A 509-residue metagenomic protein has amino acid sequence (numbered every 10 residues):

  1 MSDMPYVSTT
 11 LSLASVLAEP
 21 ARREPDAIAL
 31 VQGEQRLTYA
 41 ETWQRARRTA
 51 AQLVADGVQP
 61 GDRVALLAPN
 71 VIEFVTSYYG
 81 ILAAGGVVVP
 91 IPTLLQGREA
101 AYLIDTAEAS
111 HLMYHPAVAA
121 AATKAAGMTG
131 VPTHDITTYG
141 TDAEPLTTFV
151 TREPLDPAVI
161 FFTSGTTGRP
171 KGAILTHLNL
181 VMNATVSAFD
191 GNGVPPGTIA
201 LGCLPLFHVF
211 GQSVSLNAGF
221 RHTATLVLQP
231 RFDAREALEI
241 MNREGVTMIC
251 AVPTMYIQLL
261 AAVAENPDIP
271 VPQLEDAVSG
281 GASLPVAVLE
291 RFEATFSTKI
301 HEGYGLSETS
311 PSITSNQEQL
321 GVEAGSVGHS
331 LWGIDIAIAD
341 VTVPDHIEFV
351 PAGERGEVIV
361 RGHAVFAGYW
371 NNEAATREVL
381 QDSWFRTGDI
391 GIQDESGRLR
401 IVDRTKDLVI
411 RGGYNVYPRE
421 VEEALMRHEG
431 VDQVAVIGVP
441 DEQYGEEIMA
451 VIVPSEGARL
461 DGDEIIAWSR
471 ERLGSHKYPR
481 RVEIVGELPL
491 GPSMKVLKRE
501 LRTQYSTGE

Functional and structural regions predicted by a protein language model:
V7-T10, A18, D26-V71, V75-Y79 (+1 more regions): Conserved AMP-binding/adenylate-forming core of the ANL superfamily
T10, P25-D26, E144-F162, G168-R169 (+2 more regions): Conserved pre-ATP/AMP-binding loop-to-beta segment of ANL
A55-D56, A83-R152, E456-A458: Structural core segment of the AMP-binding/adenylate-forming
L95, L112-Y114, I249, G362 (+5 more regions): AMP-binding/adenylate-forming catalytic core of the ANL superfamily
V181-I199, F207-M248, A262-V263: Conserved AMP-binding/adenylation subdomain of ANL enzymes
L238, R243-A251, A261-V322, D335: Gly/Ser/Thr-rich phosphate-binding loop
H329-G333, P344-E378, V416: Conserved ATP/PPi-binding loop(s) of AMP-dependent carboxylate-activating enzymes
A337-I359, E395-S396, A458-G462, L497: Conserved beta-loop-beta connector loops within the AMP-binding
